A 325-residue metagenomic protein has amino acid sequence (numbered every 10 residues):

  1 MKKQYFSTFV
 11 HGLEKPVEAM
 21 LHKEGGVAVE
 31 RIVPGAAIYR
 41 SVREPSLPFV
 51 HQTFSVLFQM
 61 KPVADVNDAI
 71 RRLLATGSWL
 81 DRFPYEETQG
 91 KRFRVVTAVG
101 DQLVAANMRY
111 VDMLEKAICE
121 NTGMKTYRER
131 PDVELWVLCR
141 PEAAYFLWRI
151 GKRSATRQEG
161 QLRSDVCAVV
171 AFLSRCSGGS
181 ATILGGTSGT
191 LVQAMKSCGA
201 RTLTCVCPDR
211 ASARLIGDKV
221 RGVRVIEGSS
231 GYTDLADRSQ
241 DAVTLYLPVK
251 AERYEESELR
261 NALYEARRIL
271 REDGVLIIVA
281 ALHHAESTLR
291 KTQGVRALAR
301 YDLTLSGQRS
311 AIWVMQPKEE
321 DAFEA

Functional and structural regions predicted by a protein language model:
M1-G25, R31-E44, A105, R130-D132 (+1 more regions): Class I S-adenosyl-L-methionine-dependent methyltransferase catalytic core
M1-N121: Non-catalytic nucleic-acid substrate-recognition regions in nucleic-acid-modifying enzymes
S78-P84, Y127, T202, S229: Short, solvent-exposed coil/turn linker segments
V111, E115, G123, R163-A171: Hydrophobic, well-ordered secondary-structure segments
E120-V133: Active-site phosphate-binding and catalytic loops of NTP-dependent enzymes
